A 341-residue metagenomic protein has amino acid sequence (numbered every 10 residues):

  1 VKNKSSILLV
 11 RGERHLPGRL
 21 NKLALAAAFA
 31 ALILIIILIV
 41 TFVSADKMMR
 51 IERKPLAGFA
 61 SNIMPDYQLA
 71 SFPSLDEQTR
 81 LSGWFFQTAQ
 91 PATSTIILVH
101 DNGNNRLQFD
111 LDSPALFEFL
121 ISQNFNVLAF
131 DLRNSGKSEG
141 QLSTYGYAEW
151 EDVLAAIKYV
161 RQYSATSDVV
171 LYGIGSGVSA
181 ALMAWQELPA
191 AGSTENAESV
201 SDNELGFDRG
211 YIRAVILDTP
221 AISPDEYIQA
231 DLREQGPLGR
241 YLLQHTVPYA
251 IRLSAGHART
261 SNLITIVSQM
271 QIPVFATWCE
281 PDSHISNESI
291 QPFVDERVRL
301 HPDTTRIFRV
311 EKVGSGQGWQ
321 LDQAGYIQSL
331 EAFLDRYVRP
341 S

Functional and structural regions predicted by a protein language model:
R19-P73, S82-W84: An N-terminal hydrophobic leader/cap segment in hydrolases
N102-E118, L132: The serine-hydrolase catalytic nucleophile loop
F117-E139: Conserved alpha/beta-hydrolase
S143-S164: Alpha/beta-hydrolase active-site loop
Q186-R259, T265-I266: Hydrolase active-site cap/lid region
M270, A276-W278: Short beta-strand/loop motif that positions the catalytic acidic residue of the alpha/beta-hydrolase fold
I272, S286-R297: Short alpha-helix in the alpha/beta-hydrolase fold that links the catalytic acid
V313-A324: Catalytic histidine-centered segment of alpha/beta-hydrolase-like enzymes
